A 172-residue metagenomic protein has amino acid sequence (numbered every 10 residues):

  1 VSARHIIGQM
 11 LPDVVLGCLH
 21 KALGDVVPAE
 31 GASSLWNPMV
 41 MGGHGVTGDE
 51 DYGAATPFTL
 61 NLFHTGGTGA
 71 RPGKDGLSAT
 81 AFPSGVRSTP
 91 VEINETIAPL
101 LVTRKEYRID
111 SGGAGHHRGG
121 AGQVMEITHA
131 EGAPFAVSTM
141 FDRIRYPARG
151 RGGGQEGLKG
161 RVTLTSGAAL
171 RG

Functional and structural regions predicted by a protein language model:
V1-G172: Glycine/proline-enriched, intrinsically flexible loops and inter-domain linkers
